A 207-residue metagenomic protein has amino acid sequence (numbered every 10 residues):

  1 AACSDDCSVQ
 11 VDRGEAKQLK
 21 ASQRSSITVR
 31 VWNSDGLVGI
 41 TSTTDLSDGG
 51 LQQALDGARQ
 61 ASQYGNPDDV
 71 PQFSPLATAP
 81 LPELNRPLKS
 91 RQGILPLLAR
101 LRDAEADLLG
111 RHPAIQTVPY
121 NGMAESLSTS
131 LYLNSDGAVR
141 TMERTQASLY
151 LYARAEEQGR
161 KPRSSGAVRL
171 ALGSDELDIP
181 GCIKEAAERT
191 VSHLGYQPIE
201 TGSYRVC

Functional and structural regions predicted by a protein language model:
A1-C207: Active-site bordering "gate/hinge" segments that shape substrate access to catalytic or cofactor-binding pockets
